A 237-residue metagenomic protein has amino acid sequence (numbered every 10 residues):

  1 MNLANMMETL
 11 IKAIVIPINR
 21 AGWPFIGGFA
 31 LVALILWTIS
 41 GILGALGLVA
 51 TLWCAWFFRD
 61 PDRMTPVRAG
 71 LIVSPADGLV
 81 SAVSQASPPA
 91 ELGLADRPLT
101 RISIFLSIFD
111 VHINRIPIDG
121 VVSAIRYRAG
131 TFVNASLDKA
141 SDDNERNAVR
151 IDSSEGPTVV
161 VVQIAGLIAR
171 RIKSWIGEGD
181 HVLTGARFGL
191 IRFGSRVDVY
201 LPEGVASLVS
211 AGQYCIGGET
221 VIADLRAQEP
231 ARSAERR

Functional and structural regions predicted by a protein language model:
N2-R237: Contiguous, well-folded functional domains in the mature portion of proteins
